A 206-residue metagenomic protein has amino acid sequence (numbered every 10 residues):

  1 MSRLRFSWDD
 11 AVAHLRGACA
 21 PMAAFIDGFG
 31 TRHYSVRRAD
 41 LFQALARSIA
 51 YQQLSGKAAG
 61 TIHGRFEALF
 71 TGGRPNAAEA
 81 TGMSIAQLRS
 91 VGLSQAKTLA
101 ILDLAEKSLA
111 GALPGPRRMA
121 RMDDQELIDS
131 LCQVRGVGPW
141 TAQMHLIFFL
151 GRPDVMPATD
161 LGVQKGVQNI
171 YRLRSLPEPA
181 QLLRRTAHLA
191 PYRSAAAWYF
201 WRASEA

Functional and structural regions predicted by a protein language model:
M1-H33, L99, A112, D124-Q125 (+1 more regions): C-terminal accessory module of base-excision DNA glycosylases/AP lyases that mediates lesion recognition and DNA
F6, L54-S55, A59-Q133, H188-A190: Alpha-helical ds-nucleic-acid-binding substructure associated with the helix-hairpin-helix region of base-excision DNA
A20-G73: A positional/architectural concept
A23, D40-Q43, Q52, V91 (+4 more regions): Flexible, active-site-adjacent loop/turn segments at secondary-structure boundaries
F29, R37, L41, S90 (+2 more regions): Non-catalytic interaction surface on structured domains
A44-I49, R65, M83-Q87, E126-S130 (+3 more regions): A general alpha-helix detector
I49, Q53-L54, F66, A105-S108 (+3 more regions): Generic structural signal for hydrophobic core residues of well-folded globular domains
R135-V137: Active-site acidic catalytic loop and adjacent metal/ATP-binding pocket of ATP-dependent phosphoryl transfer enzymes
